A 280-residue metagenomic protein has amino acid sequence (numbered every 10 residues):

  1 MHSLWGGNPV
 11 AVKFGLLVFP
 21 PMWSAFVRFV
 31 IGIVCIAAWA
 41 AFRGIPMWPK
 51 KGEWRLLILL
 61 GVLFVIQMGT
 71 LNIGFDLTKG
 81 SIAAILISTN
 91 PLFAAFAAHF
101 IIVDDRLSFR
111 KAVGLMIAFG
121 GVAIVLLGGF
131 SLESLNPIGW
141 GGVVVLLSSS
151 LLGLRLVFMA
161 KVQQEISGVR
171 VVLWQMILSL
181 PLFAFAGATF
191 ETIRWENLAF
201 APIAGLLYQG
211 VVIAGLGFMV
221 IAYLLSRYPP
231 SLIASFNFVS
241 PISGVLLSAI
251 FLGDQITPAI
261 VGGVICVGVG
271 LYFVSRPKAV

Functional and structural regions predicted by a protein language model:
M1-W23, V62, I66, T70 (+2 more regions): Glycine-/small-residue-enriched transmembrane alpha-helix faces in small-molecule transporters and effluxers
S3-G6, V10, A37, G61 (+9 more regions): Hydrophobic/small/kink-forming positions within alpha-helical transmembrane segments of polytopic membrane proteins
L4, N8-P9, A37-I87, I124 (+1 more regions): Specific transmembrane alpha-helical segments of multi-pass solute transporters/efflux pumps, especially DMT/EamA
G15, S24, R28, G74 (+8 more regions): Hydrophobic/aromatic residues within transmembrane alpha-helices of multi-pass small-molecule transporters
A25-V27, A83-T89, V157-P181, G210-I250: Helix-helix packing/entry segments at the starts of transmembrane helices
I31-L59, D105-V113, F130-W140, L156 (+5 more regions): Membrane-interface interhelical linkers
I36, I58, A97, R110-G129 (+3 more regions): Hydrophobic transmembrane alpha-helices of multi-pass small-molecule transport proteins
A40-G44, P91-V113, I242-V261: C-terminal transmembrane-helix exit sites in multi-pass transporters
